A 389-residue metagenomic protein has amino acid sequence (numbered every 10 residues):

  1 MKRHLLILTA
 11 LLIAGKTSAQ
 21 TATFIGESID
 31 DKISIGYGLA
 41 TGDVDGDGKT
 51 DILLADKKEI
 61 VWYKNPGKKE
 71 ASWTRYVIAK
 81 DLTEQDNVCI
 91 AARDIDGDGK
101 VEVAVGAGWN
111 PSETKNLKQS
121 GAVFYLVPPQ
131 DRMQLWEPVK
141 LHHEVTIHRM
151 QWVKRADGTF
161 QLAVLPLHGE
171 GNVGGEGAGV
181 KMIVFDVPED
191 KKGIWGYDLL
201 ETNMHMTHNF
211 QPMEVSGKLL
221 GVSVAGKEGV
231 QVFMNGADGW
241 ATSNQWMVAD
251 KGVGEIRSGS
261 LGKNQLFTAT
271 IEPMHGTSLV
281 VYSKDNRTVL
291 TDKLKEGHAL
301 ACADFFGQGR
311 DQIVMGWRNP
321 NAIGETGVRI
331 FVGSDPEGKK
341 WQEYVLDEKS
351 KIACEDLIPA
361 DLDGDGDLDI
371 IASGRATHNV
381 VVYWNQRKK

Functional and structural regions predicted by a protein language model:
H4-I13: Sec-dependent N-terminal signal peptides
A19-K389: Beta-propeller-forming repeat regions
